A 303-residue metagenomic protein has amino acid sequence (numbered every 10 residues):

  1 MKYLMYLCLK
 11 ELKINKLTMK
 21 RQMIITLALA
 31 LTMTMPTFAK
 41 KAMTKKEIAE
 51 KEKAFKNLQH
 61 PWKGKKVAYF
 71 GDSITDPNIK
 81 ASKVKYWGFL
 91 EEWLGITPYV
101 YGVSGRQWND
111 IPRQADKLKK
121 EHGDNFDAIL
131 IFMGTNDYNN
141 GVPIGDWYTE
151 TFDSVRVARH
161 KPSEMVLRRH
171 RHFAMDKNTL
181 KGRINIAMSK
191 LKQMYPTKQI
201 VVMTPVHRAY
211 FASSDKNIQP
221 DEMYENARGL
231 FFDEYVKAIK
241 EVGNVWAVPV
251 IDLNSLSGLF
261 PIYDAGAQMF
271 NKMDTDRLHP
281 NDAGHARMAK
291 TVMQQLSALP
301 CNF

Functional and structural regions predicted by a protein language model:
K2-Y3, N15-Q22: Positively charged n-region of N-terminal signal peptides that target proteins for export
L4-L9: Short hydrophobic targeting helices and cationic amphipathic motifs that mediate membrane/organellar targeting
T26, W62-K63, F270-K272: Short hydrophobic "helix-edge" motifs at membrane interfaces and signal-peptide entry regions
T26-T34: Bacterial N-terminal signal peptides
M35-A39: Sec/Tat signal peptide C-region and signal peptidase I cleavage site
K40-S104, N109-N125, I129, D264-A265: Serine-esterase "nucleophile elbow" of acetyl-processing enzymes
W93, A115-F303: Alpha-helical cap/lid subdomain in secreted, periplasmic, or secretory-pathway luminal O-acyl-processing enzymes
